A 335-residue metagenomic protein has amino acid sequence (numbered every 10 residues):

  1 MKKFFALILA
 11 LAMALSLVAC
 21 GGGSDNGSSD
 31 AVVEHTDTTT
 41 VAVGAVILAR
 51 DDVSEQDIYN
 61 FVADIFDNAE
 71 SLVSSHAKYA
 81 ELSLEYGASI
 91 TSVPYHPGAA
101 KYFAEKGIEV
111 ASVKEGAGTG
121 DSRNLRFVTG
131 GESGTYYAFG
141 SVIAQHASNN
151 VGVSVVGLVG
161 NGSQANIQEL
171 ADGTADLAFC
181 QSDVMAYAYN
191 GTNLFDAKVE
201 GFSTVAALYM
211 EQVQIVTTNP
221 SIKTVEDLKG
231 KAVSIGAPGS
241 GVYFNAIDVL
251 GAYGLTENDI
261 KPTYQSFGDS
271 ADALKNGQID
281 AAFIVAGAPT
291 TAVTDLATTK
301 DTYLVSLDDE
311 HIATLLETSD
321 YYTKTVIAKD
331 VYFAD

Functional and structural regions predicted by a protein language model:
M1-F4, I8-L9: Positively charged n-region of N-terminal signal peptides that target proteins for export
L15-A19: C-terminal motif of bacterial Sec signal peptides marking the signal peptidase cleavage site
S24-V53, S182-V184, T192-N193, E257-D335: Pocket-lining segment of extracytoplasmic ligand-binding domains
T39-T40, A45-G118, F333-D335: Segments of small-molecule ligand-sensing domains
A42-G44, S122, G134, G152 (+5 more regions): Extracytoplasmic
E81, E85-Y102, S122-N150, V155 (+1 more regions): Bilobed "Venus flytrap"/periplasmic-binding protein-like clamshell domains and structurally analogous long
S92-G98, V110-S112, N150-V155, V159 (+4 more regions): N-terminal secretory/targeting leader peptides
G140-Q145, V156-A197, I215, S221 (+2 more regions): Pocket-flanking alpha-helical
